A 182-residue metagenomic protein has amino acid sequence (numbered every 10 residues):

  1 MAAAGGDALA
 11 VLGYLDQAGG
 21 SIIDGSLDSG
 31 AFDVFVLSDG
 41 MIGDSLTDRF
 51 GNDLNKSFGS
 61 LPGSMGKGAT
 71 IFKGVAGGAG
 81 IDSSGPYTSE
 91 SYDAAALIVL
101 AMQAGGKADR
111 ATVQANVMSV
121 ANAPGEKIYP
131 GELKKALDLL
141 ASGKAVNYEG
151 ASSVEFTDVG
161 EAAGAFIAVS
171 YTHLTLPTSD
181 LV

Functional and structural regions predicted by a protein language model:
M1-L174, S179: Extracytosolic ligand-binding ectodomains
